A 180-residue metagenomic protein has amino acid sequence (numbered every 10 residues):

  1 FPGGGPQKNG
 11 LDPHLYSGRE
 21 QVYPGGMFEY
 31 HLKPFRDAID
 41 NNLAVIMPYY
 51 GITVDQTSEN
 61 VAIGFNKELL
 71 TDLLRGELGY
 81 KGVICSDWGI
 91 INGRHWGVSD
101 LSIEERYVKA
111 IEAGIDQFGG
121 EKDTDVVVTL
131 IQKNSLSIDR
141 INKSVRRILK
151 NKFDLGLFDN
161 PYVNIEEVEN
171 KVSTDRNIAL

Functional and structural regions predicted by a protein language model:
F1-L180: Glycoside hydrolase catalytic-domain context in secreted enzymes
